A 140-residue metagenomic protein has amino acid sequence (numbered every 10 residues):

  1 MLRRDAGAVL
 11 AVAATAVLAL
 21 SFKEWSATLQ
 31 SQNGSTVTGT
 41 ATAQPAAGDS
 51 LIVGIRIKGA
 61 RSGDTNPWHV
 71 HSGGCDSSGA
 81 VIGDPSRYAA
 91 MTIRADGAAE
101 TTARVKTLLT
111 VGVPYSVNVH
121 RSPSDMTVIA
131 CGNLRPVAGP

Functional and structural regions predicted by a protein language model:
L2, A6-L10, V17-P140: N-terminal leader/targeting pre-sequences
